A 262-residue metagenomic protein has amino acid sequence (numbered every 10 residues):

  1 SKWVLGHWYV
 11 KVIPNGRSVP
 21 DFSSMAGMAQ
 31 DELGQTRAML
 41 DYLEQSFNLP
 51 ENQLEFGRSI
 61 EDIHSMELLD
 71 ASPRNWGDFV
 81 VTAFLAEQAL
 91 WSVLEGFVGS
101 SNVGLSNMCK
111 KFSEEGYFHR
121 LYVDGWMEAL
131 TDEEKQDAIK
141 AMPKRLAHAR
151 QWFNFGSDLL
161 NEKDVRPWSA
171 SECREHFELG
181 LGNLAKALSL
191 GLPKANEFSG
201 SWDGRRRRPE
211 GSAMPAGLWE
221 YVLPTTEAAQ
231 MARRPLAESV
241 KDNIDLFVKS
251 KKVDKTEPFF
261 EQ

Functional and structural regions predicted by a protein language model:
W3, Q30-R37, F84-Q88, K110 (+3 more regions): Generic structural signal for well-ordered, non-transmembrane alpha-helical segments in soluble/cytosolic regions
L5-G27, A89-S106: Helix-loop segments that flank and shape redox-cofactor active sites
F22, A26-A29, P73-F84, S106 (+2 more regions): Amphipathic, non-membrane alpha-helical segments in soluble helical-bundle scaffolds
M28-G57, V123-E128: Conserved alpha-helical segments that form or flank metal/cofactor-binding pockets of metalloenzymes
F56-A83, S100, E133-E134, R145 (+1 more regions): Acidic/His metal-coordination segments adjacent to aromatic residues that form catalytic metal sites in metalloenzymes
L68-Y122: Internal, conserved structured core segments that host functional sites
N107, H119, D124-E128, D132-K140: Charged, well-structured binding/catalytic surfaces in domain cores that contact anionic ligands
D137-Q262: Extended, helix-rich structural scaffolds rather than catalytic motifs
